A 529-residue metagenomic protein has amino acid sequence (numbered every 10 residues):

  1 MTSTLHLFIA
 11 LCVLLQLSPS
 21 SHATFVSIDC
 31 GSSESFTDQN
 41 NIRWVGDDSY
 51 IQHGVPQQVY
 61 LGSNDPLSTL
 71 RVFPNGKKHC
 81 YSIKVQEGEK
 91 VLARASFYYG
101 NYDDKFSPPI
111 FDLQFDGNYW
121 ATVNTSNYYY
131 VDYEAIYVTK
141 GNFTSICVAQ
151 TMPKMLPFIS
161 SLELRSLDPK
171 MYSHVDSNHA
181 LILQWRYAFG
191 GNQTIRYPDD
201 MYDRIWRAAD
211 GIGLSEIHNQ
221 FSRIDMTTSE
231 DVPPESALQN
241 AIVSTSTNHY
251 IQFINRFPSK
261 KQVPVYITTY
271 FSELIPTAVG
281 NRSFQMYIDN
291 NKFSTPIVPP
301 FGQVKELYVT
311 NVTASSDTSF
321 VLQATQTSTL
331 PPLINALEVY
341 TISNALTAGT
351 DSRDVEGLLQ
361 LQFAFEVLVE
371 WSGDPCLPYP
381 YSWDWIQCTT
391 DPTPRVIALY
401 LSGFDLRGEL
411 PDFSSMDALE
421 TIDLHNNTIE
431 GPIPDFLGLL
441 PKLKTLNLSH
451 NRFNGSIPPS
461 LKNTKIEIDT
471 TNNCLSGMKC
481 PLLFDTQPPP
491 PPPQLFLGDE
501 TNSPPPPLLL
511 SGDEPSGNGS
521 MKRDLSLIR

Functional and structural regions predicted by a protein language model:
T2-D391, R395-D405, A418-T428, S449-R452 (+5 more regions): Compositionally biased, intrinsically disordered or flexible polar/acidic segments
K140-N142, L440, H450-N451, K462-K465 (+1 more regions): Predominantly recognizes leucine-rich repeat
L359, F363, D435-P441: Solvent-exposed, polar/charged alpha-helical surfaces in well-ordered, non-transmembrane soluble domains, broadly
T393, F413-L419, G438-L443, S460-E467: Leucine-rich repeat
R407-F413, I433-D435, N454-P459, K479-P481: The feature encodes a structural signal of leucine-rich repeats
N427-G431, L437: A domain-scale signal for long, ordered structural cores in large, multidomain proteins
E430, L443-T445, N454: N-terminal membrane-targeting segments
